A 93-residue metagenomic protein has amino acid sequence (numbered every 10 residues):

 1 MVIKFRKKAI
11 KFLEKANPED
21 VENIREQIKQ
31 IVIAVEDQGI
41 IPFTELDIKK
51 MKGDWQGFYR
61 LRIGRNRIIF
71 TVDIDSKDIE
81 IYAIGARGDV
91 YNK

Functional and structural regions predicted by a protein language model:
M1-R65, I74-I79, V90-K93: Basic, Lys/Arg-enriched alpha-helical interface segments
I68: NAD-dependent ADP-ribosyltransferases
T71: Conserved Hanks-type protein kinase catalytic core
I84-G88: Short, solvent-exposed aromatic-acidic interface loops
